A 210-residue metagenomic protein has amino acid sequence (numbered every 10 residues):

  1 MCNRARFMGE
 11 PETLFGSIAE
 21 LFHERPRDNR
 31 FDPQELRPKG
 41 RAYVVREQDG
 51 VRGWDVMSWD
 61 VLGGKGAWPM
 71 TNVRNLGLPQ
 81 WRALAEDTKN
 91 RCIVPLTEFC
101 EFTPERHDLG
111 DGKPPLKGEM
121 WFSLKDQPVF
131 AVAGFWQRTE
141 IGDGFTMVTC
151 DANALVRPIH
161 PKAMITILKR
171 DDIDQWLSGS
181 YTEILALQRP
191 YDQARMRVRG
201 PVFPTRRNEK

Functional and structural regions predicted by a protein language model:
M1-K210: Short linear sequence motif anchored by a di-proline
